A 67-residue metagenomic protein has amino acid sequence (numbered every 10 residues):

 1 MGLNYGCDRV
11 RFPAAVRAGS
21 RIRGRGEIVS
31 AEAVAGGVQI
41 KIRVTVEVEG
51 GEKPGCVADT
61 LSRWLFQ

Functional and structural regions predicted by a protein language model:
M1-N4: Short, basic/aromatic beta-hairpin or loop at an interaction surface
F12, V16-Q67: HotDog/MaoC-like acyl-thioester-processing domains
